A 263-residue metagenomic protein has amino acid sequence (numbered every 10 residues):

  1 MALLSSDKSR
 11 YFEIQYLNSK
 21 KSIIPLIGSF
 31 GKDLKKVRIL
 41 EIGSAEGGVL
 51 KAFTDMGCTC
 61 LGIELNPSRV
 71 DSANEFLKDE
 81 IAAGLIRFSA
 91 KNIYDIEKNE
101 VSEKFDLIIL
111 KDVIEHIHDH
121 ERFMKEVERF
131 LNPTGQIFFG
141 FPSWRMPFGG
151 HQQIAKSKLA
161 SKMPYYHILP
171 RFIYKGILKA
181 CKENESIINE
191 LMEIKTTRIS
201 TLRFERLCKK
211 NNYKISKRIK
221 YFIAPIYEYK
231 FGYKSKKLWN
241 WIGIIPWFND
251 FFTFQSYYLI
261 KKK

Functional and structural regions predicted by a protein language model:
M1-E103, L107, M124, I223 (+1 more regions): Conserved N-terminal segment of class I S-adenosyl-L-methionine
D95, E115, M146: Active-site micro-motifs of SAM-dependent methyltransferase domains
L110-K111: A short beta-strand submotif of the Rossmann-like class I SAM-dependent methyltransferase core that lines
I114, E128: A conserved short alpha-helix in the GNAT/GCN5 acetyltransferase fold that borders and helps form the acetyl-CoA
H118-E126, Q136-Y258: S-adenosyl-L-methionine-dependent methyltransferase catalytic module, highlighting the catalytic core
I260-K263: Active-site beta-strand termini and strand-to-loop segments that position acidic
